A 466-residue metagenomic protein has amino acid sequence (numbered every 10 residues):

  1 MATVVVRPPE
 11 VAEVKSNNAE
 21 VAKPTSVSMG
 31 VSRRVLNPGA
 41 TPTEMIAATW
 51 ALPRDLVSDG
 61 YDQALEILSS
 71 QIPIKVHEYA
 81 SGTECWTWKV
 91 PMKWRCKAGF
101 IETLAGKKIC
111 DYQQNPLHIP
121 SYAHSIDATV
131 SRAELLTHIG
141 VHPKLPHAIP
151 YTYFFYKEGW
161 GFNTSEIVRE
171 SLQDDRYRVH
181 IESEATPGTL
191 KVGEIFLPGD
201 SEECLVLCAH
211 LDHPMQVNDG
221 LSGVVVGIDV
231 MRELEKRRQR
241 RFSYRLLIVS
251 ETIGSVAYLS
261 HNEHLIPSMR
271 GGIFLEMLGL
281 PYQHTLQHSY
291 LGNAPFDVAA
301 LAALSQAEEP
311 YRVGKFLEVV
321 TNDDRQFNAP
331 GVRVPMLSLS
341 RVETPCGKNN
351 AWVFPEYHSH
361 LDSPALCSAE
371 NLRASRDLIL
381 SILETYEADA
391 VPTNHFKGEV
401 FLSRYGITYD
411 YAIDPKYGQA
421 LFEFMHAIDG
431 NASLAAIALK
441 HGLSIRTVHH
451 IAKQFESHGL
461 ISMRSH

Functional and structural regions predicted by a protein language model:
A2-H466: N-terminal hydrophobic/helix-forming segments and targeting peptides
